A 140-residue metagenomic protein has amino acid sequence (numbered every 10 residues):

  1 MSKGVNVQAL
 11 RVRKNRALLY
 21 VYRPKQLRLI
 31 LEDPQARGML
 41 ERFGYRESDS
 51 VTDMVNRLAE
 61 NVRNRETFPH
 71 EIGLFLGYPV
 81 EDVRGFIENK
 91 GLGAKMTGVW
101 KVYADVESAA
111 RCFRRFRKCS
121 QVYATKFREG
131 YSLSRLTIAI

Functional and structural regions predicted by a protein language model:
M1, R11, A36, V55 (+2 more regions): Conserved catalytic core of nucleotide polymerization and phosphodiester-bond processing enzymes
M1-S50: A glycine-rich, hydrophobic loop/mini-helix early in the fold
V5, R63, E88, L92 (+1 more regions): Generic secondary-structure signature for well-ordered alpha-helical cores
K14-N15, D53-N56, I87-K90, T97-A104: Short linear loop/turn motifs
R37-G38, D49-A59, R63: An acidic, phosphate/nucleotide-engaging active-site surface
N56-L76: A mid-sequence, solvent-exposed acidic-amphipathic segment
P69-K95: Hydrophobic/aromatic-rich, well-ordered segments within soluble, folded domains that form packed cores
V99-I140: Long, compositionally biased
